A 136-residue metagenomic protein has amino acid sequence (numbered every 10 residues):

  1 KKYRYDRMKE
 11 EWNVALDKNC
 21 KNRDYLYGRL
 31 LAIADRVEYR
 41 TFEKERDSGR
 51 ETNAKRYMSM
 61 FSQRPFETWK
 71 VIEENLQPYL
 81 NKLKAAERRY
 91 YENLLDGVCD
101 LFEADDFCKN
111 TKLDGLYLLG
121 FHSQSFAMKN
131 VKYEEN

Functional and structural regions predicted by a protein language model:
K1-N136: Intrinsic-disorder/low-complexity detector
